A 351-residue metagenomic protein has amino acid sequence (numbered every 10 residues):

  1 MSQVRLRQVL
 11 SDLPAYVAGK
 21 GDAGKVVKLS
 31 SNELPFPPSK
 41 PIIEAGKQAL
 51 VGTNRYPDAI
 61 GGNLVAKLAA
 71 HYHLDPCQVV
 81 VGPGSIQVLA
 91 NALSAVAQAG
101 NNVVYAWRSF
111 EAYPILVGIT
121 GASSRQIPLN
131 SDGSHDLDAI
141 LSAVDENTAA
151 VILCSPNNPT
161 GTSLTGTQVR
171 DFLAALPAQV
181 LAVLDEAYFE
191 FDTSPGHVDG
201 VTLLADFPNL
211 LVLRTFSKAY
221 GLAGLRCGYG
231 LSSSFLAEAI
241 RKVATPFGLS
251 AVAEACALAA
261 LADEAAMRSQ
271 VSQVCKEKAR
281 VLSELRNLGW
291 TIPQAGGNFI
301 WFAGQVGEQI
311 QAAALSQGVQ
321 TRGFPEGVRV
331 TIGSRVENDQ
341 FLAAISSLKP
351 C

Functional and structural regions predicted by a protein language model:
M1-R55, N147: N-terminal "arm"/small-domain region of PLP-dependent enzymes with the aminotransferase-like
I60, N209-L285, T291-P293: PLP-dependent aminotransferase class I/II
G61-N102, T120: Phosphate-binding glycine-rich loop
A95-L153: PLP-dependent aminotransferase-like
G118, H135-N147, P159-A182, E186-S217: Active-site pre-lysine segment of PLP-dependent enzymes
Q126-P128, A150-P156, A182-E186, P293-A295 (+1 more regions): Short beta-strands and strand-loop turn motifs
T167, E308, A313-Q317, R322-C351: PLP-dependent enzyme catalytic core of the Aspartate aminotransferase-like
C275, A279-Q317, I332: Conserved PLP-binding catalytic core of the aspartate aminotransferase-like
